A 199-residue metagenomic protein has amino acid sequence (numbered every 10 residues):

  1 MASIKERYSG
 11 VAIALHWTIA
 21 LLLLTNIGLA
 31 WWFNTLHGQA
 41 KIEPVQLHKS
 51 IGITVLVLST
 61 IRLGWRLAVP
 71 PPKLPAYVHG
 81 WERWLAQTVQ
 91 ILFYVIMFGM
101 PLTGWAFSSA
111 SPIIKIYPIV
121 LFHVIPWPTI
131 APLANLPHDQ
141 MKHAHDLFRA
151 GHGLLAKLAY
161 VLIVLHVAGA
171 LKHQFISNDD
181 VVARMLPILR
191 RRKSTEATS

Functional and structural regions predicted by a protein language model:
M1-S199: Membrane-embedded alpha-helical bundles that constitute the cytochrome b-like, heme-associated redox core of multi-pass
